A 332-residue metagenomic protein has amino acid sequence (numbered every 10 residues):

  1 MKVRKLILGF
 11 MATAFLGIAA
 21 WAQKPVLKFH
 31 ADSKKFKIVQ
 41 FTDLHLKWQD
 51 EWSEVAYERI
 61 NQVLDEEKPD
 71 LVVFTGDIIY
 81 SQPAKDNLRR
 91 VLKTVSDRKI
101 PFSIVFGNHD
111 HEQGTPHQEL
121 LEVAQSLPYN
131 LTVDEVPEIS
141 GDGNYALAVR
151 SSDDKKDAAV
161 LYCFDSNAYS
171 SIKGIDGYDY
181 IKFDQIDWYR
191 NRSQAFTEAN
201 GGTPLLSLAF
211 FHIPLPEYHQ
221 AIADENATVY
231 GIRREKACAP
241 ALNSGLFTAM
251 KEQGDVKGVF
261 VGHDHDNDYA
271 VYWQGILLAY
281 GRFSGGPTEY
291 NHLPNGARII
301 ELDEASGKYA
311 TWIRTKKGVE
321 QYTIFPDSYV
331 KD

Functional and structural regions predicted by a protein language model:
G9-G17: Bacterial N-terminal signal peptides
A22-T94: N-terminal active-site segment of His-dependent metallophosphoesterases
D32, F41, A146-S151, K155 (+3 more regions): Binuclear metal-dependent phosphoesterase catalytic core
V39-Y57, I78-D86, E112-Q113, Q118 (+3 more regions): Acidic/histidine-rich helix-loop elements that form or flank divalent-metal/phosphate-binding sites at the catalytic
K47-Q49, Y80-P83, I104-P116, Y169-I172 (+3 more regions): Active-site environment of divalent metal-dependent phosphoester hydrolases
E51-W52, G76-T94, H111-Y129, A221 (+1 more regions): Metal-dependent catalytic neighborhoods of phosphoester/phosphodiester hydrolases
K68-D70, V160-Y162, I175-D268: His/acidic metal-ligating clusters that form di-metal
R89-G202, R298-E301: Extended active-site neighborhood of metal-dependent phosphoesterases/phosphodiesterases
